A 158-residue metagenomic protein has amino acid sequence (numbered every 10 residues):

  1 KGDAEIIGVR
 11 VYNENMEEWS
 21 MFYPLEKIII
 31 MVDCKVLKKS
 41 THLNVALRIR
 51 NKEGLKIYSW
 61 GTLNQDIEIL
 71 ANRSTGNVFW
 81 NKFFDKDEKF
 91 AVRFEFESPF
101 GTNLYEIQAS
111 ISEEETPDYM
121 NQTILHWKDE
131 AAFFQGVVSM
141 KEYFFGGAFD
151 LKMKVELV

Functional and structural regions predicted by a protein language model:
K1-V158: Localized sequence-composition bias
